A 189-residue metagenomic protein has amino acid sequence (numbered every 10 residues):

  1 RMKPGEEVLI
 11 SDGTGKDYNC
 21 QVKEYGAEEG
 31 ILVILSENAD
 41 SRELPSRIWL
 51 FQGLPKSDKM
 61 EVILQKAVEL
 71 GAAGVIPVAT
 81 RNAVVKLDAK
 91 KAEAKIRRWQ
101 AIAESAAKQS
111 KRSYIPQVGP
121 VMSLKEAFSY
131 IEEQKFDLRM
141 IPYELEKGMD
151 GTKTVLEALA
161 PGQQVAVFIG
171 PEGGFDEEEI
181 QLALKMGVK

Functional and structural regions predicted by a protein language model:
R1-D40, K90: N-terminal positively charged helical leader segments and presequences
E7, P55, E172-D176: Gly/Ser/Thr-rich beta-alpha loop segments that engage phosphate groups in nucleotides
V8, R42-F51, L156-Q163: Mobile, glycine- and charge-enriched loop segments and immediately flanking short secondary-structure elements within
E37, S41-M140: RNA substrate-binding interface of SAM-dependent RNA methyltransferases
A106-S113, E178-V188: A structural motif corresponding to the C-terminal end of an alpha-helix and its immediate exit/capping segment
Q134, R139-G174, I180, V188-K189: Active-site/ligand-binding-proximal alpha/beta "capping" segment
